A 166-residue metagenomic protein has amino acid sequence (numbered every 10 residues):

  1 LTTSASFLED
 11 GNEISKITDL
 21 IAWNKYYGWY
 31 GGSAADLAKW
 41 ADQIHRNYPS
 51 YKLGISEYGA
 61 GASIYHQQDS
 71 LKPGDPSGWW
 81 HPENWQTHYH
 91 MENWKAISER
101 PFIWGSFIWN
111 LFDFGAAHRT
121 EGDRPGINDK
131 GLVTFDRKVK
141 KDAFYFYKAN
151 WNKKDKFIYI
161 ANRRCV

Functional and structural regions predicted by a protein language model:
L1-V166: Extended substrate-binding grooves/exosites of carbohydrate-active enzymes
